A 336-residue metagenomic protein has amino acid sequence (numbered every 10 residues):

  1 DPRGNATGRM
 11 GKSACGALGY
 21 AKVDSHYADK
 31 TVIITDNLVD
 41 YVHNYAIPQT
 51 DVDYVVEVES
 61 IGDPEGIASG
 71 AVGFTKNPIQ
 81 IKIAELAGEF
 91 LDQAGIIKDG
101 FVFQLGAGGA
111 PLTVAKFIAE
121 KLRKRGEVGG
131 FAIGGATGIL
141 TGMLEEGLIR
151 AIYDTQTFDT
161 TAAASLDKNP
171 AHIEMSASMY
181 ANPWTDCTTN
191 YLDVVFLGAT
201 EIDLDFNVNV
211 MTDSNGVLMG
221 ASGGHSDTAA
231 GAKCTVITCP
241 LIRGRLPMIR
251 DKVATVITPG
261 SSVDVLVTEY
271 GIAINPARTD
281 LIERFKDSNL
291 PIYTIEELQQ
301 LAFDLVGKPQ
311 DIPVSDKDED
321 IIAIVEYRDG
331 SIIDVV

Functional and structural regions predicted by a protein language model:
D1-F101, A115-L122, G130, I139-T141 (+1 more regions): Conserved phosphate- and dinucleotide-binding cores of soluble alpha/beta proteins, encompassing both enzyme active
Q104-V114, G134: Glycine-rich beta-strand-to-loop/alpha-helix junction loops that act as flexible
R125: Conserved adenosyl
